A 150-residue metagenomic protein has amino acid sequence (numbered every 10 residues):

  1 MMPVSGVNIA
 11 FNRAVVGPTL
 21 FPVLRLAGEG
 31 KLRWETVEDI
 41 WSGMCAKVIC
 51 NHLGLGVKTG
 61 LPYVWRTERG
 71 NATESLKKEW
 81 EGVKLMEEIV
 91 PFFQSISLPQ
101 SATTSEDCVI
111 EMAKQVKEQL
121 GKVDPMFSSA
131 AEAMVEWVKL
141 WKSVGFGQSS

Functional and structural regions predicted by a protein language model:
M1-T36, V48-S150: Terminal low-complexity segments of carbohydrate-biosynthetic enzymes
D39: Structured ligand/cofactor/substrate-binding pocket environments in proteins
S42-C45: Short active-site alpha-helical segment characteristic of glycosyltransferases and processive polysaccharide synthases
